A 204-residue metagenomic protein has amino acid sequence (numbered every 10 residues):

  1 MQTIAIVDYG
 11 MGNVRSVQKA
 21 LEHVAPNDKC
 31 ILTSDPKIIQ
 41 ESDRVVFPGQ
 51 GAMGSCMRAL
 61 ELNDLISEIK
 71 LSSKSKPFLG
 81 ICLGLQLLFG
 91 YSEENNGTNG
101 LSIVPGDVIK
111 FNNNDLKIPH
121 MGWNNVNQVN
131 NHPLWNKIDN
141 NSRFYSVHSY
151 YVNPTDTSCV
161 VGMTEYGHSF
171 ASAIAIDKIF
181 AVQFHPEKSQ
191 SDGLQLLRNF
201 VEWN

Functional and structural regions predicted by a protein language model:
M1-A5: Extreme N-terminal starter segment of soluble prokaryotic enzymes
K29-E41: Short acidic low-complexity segments
I39-G49: Short acidic/histidine-rich motifs immediately flanking catalytic phosphotransfer sites in two-component signaling
G51-W123: Cysteine-nucleophile active-site neighborhood
G90-Y166: Pocket-forming structural segment of enzyme catalytic cores
H168-A175: Short, surface-exposed beta-strand/loop micro-motifs that present aromatic residues
V182-N204: Acyltransferase
